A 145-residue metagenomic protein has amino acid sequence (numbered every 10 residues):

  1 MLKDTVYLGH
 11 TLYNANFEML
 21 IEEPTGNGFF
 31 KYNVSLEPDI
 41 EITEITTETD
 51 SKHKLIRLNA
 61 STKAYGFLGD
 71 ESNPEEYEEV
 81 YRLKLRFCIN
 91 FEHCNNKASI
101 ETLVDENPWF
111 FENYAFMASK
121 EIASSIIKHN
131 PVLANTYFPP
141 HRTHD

Functional and structural regions predicted by a protein language model:
M1-F110, E121, S125, H129-D145: N-terminal intrinsically disordered, cationic/polar leader segments that include organellar targeting peptides
F116-M117: Elongated alpha-helical scaffolds
